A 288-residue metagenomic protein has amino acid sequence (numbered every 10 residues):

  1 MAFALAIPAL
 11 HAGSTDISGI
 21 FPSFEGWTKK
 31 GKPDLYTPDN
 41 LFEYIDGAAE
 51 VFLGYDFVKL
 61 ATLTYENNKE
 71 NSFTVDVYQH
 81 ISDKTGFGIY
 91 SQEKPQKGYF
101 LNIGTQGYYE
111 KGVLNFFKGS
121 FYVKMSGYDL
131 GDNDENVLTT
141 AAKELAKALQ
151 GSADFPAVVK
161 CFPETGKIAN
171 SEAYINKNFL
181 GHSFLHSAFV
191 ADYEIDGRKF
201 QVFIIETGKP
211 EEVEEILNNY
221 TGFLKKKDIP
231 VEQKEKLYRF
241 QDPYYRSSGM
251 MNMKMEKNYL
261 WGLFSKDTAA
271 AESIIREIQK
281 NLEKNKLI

Functional and structural regions predicted by a protein language model:
M1-A2: Sec-dependent signal peptide recognition, specifically the positively charged N-region followed immediately by
L5-I288: Soluble, non-membrane globular domain cores that form compact, hydrophobic packing and curved binding surfaces
